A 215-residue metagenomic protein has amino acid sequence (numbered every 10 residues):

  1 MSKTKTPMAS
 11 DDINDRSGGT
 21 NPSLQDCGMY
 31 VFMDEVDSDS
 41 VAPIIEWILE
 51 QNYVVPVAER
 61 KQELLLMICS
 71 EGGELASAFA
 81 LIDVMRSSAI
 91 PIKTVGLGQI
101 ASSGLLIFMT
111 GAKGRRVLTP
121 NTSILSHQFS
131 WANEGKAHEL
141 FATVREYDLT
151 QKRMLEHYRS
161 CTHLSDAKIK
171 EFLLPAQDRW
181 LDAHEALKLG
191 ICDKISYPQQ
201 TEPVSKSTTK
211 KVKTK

Functional and structural regions predicted by a protein language model:
M1-K215: Terminal-region recognition feature
